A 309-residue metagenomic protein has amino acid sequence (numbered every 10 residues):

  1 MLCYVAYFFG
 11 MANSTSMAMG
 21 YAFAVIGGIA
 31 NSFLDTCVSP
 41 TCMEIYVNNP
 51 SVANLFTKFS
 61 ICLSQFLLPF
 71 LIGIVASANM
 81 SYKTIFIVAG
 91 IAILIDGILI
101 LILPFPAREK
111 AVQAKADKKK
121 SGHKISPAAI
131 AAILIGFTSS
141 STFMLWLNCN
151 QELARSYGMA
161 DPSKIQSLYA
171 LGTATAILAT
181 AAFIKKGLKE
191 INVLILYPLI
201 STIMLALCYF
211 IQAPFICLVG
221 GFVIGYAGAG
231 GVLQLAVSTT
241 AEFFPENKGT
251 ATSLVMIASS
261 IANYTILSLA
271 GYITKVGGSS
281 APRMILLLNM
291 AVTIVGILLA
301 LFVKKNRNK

Functional and structural regions predicted by a protein language model:
F23-F59: Cytoplasmic helix-loop-helix junction between adjacent transmembrane helices in 12-TM secondary transporters
F33-Y46, G230-F244: Intracellular juxtamembrane helix-capping segments at the cytosolic ends of symmetry-related transmembrane helices
N48-N49, A53-F105: Helix-loop-helix hairpin linking two adjacent transmembrane segments in secondary transporters
T84-L101, M284-F302: Symmetry-related core transmembrane helices of the 12-TM Major Facilitator Superfamily/SLC fold
I125-T175: Extracytoplasmic gate region of multi-pass secondary transporters
A176-K189, T274: Helix-to-loop junctions at the C-terminal end of transmembrane segments in multipass secondary transporters
E190-L235: C-terminal transmembrane helical hairpin of 12-TM major facilitator-type secondary transporters
E242-G278: A late C-terminal transmembrane helix in Major Facilitator Superfamily
